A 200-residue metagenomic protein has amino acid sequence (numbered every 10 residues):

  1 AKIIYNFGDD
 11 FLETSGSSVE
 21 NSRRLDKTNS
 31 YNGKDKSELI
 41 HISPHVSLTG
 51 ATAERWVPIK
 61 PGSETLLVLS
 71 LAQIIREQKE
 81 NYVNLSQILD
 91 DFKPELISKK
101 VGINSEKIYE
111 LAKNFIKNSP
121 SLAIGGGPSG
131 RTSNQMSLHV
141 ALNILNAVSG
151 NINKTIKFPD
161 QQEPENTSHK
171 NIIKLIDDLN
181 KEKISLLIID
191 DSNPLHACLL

Functional and structural regions predicted by a protein language model:
A1-L200: Cofactor-pocket helix-loop regions in the catalytic cores of large enzyme subunits
